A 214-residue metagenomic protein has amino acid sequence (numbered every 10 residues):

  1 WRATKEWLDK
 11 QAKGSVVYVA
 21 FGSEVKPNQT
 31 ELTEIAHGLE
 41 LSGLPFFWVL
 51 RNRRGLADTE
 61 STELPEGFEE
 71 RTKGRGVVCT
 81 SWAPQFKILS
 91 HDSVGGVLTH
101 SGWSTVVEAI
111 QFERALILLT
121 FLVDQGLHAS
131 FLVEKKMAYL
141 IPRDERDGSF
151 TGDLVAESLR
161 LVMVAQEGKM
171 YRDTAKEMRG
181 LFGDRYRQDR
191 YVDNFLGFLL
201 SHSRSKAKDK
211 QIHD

Functional and structural regions predicted by a protein language model:
W1-D214: Catalytic core of nucleotide-sugar-dependent glycosyltransferases
